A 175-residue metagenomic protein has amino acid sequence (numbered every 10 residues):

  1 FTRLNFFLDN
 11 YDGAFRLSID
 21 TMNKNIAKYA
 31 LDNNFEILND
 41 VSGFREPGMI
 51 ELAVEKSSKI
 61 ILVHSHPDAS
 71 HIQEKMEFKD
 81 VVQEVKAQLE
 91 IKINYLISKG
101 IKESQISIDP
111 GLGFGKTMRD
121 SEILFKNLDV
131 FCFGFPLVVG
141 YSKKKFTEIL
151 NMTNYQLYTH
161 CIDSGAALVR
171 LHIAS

Functional and structural regions predicted by a protein language model:
F1-L17, K24, L31, E36-E90 (+1 more regions): Active-site-adjacent loop and "lid" segments of alpha/beta metabolic enzymes
E90-Q105: Phosphate/pyrophosphate-binding loops at sites that engage ATP/ADP/AMP, CoA/4′-phosphopantetheine, polyphosphate
L112: Active-site metal-binding loops of divalent metal-dependent hydrolases
